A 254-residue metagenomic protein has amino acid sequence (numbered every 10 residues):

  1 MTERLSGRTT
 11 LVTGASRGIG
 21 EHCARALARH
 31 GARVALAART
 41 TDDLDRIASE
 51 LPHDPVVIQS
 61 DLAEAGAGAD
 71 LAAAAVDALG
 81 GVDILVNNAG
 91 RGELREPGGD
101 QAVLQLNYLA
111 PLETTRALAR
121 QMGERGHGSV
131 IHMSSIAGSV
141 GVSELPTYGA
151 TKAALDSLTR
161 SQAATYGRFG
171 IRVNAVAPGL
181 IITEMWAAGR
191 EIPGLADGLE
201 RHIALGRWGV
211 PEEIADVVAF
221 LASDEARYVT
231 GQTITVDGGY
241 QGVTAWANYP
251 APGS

Functional and structural regions predicted by a protein language model:
T9, S16-R17: Conserved glycine-rich cofactor-binding loop
E96-L104, L199: Substrate-binding pocket helix/loop in short-chain dehydrogenase/reductase
L112, A175, G194-V229, V236-G238: C-terminal helical subdomain
T115, T151, T159: Active-site helix of classical SDR
R120, A164-T165, R227: Alpha-helical segment proximal to the catalytic Tyr-Lys
S135: Residue(s) in the substrate-gating loop at a strand-loop-helix junction that position the organic substrate next
G167, R172, V229-G231: Short, small/polar-rich loop/turn modules that mediate ligand/substrate recognition or access, typified
